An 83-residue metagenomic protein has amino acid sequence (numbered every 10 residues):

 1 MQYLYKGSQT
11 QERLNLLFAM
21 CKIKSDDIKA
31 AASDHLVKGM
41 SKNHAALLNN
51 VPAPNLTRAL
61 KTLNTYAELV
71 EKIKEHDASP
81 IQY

Functional and structural regions predicted by a protein language model:
Y3-G7, T65-Y83: Intrinsically disordered, low-complexity basic tails/linkers immediately adjacent to helix-turn-helix/homeobox/MYB/SANT
L4-D27: Short, Lys/Arg-enriched anionic-surface-contact patches
S25-M40: Short, amphipathic alpha-helical "recognition" segments used to contact nucleic acids or chromatin
H44-N49: Short alpha-helical "recognition helix" segments of helix-turn-helix
A59: Residues in the recognition helix of alpha-helical DNA-binding motifs
T62: Alpha-helical DNA-recognition elements
